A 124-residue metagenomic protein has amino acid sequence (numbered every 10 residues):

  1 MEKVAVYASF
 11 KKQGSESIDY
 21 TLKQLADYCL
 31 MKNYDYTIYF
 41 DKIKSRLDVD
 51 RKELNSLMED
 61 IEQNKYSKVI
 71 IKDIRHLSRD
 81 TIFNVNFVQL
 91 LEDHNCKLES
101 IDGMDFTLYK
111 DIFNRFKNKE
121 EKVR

Functional and structural regions predicted by a protein language model:
M1-R124: Short, structured surface patches at the beginning of a domain
